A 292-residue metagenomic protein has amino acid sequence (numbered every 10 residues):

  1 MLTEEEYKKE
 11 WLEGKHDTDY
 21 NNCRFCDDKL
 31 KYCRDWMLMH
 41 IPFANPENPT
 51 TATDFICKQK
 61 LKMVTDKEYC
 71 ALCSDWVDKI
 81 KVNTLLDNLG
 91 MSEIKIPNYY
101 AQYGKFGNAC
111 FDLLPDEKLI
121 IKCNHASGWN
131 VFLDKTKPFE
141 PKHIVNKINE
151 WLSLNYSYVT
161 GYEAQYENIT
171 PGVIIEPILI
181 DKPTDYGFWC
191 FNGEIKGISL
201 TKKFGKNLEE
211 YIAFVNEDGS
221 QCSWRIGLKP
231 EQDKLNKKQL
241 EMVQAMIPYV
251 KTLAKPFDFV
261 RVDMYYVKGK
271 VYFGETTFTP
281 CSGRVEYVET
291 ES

Functional and structural regions predicted by a protein language model:
M1-V77, K81, K105-F106: ATP-binding N-terminal substructure of ATP-dependent carboxylate-amine bond-forming enzymes
T50-P138, N149-Y162: A conserved helix-loop-beta module that forms one wall/lid of the active-site cleft in ATP-utilizing catalytic domains
L114, C190-F191, Y266: Generic beta-strand structural signal
P138-K229, V271: Phosphate-binding site of ATP-dependent enzymes
N207-I212, S282-S292: A short, polar/charged loop-to-alpha-helix boundary motif
D218, C222-V250: A conserved mid-domain beta-alpha-beta active-site/ligand-binding segment of alpha/beta enzyme cores
I247-A254, R261: A conserved acidic, glycine/proline-rich C-terminal tail/linker
P256-Y287: Conserved metal-phosphate-binding beta-hairpin within the catalytic cores of diverse ATP-dependent phosphoryl-transfer
